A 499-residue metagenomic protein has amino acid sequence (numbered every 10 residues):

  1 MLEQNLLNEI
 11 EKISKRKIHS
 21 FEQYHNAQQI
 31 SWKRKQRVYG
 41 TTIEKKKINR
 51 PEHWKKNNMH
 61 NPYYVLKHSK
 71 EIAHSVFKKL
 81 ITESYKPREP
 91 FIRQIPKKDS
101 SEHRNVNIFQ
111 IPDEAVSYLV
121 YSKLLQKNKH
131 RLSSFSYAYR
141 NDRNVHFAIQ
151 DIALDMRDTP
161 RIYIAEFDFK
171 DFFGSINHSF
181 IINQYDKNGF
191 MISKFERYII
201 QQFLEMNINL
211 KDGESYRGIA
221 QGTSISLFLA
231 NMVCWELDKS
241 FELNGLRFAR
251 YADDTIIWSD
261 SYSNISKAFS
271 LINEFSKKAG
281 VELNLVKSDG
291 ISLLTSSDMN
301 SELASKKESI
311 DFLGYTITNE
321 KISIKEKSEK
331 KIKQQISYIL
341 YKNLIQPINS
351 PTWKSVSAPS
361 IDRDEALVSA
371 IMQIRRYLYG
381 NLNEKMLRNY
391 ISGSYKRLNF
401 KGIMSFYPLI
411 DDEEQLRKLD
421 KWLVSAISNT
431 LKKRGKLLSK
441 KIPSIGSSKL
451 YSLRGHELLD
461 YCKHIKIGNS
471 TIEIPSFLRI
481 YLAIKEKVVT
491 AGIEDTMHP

Functional and structural regions predicted by a protein language model:
N5-L80, P96: A structured, charge-rich N-terminal accessory region that forms the first stable segment of a protein and links
S31, L119-E166, D171-N177: Active-site-proximal segment of RNA-dependent polymerases
L66, E114, Y118, K239 (+1 more regions): Right-hand nucleic-acid polymerase module
F77-S101, A115, R197-N209: Reverse-transcriptase-like RNA-dependent polymerase core
S101-S133, S215-E242: Conserved pre-motif C helix in the palm subdomain of viral-like polymerases
E102-V106, S133-F135, E166-F167, S215-T223 (+2 more regions): Glycine- and acidic
D155-S296, K307-S309: Conserved polymerase palm-domain catalytic core
